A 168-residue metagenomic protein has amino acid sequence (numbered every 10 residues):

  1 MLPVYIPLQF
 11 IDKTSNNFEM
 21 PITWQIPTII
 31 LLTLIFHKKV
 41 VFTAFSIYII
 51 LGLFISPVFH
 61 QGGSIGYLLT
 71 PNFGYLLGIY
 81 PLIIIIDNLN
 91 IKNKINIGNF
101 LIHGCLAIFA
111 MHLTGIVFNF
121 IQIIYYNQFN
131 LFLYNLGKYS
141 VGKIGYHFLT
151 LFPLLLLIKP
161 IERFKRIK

Functional and structural regions predicted by a protein language model:
M1, L131-K168: Alpha-helical transmembrane segments and their cytosolic interface
M1-F42: Hydrophobic transmembrane alpha-helices
M1-V4, V58, G62-N119, L155-R163 (+1 more regions): Short helix-perturbing small/polar motifs within transmembrane alpha-helices
V4-N16, P57-Y67, I124-Y134: Membrane-interface helix termini and inter-helical loops of multi-pass transporters
S15-W24, Y67-G74, Y134-K143: Short aromatic-rich membrane-water interface segments that cap or initiate transmembrane helices in multi-pass membrane
I26, I30, Y75-I83, F148-L151: Alpha-helical transmembrane segments of multi-pass membrane proteins
K38-T43, I95-G98, F132: Membrane-helix interface segments
V41-S56: Small-polar-interrupted transmembrane alpha-helices in polytopic inner-membrane proteins
